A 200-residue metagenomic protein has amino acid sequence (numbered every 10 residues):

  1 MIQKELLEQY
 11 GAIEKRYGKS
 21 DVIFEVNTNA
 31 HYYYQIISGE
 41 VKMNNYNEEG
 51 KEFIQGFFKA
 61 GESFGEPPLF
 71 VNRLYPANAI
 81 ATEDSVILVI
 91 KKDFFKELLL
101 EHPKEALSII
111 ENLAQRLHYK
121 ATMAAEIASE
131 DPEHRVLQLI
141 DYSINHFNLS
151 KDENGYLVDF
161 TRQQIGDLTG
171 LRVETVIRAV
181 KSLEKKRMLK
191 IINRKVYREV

Functional and structural regions predicted by a protein language model:
M1-K19: Short proline/glycine- and basic residue-enriched helix-capping loop/turn segments at helix->loop/beta transitions
Y10, G56-A114, H118: Cyclic-nucleotide recognition modules
K19-E83: Cyclic nucleotide-binding regulatory domains
S38, A60, D84, K92 (+2 more regions): ATP/adenylate-binding site constellation spanning eukaryotic-like Ser/Thr protein kinases, ABC-transporter
K96-L99, Y119-S129, L149-S150: Short helix-to-loop capping/linker segments positioned immediately adjacent to catalytic or ligand/cofactor-binding
L139-S143: Short amphipathic alpha-helical elements of helix-turn-helix/winged-helix folds
N145-V200: Phosphate-/nucleic-acid-contacting segments
